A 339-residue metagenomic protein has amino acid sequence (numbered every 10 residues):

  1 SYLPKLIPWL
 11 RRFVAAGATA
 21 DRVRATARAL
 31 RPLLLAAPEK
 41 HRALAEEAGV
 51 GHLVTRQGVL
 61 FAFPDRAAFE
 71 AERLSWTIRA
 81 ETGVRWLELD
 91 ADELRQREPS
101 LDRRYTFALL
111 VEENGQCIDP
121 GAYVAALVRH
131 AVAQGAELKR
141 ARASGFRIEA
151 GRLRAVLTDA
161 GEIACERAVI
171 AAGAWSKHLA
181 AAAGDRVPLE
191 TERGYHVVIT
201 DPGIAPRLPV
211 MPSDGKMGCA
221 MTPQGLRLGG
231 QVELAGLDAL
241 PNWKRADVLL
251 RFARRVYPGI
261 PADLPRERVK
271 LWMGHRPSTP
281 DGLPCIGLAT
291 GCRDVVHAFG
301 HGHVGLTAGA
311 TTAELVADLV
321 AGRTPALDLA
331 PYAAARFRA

Functional and structural regions predicted by a protein language model:
S1-A16, G145-L153, G161-R293: Active-site substrate-recognition segment that forms the wall of the catalytic cavity or substrate channel
P4-A126: Rossmann-like flavin
A25, E88, E149-A150, D201 (+1 more regions): C-terminal lid/capping helical subdomain adjacent to the catalytic/cofactor pocket in oxidative enzymes
A43-T55, V84, Q134-E137, D185 (+2 more regions): Surface-exposed helix-capping loop/turn segments at secondary-structure junctions
L87-L89, E137-K139, E267-K270, V296: General small-molecule cofactor/ligand-binding pocket signal
E88-S100, E137-R154: A conserved short coil-to-beta-strand element within the FAD-binding core of flavoproteins
N114-V128, A174-W175, R245-F252, G305 (+1 more regions): Mid-domain beta-loop-alpha active-site segment that forms a flexible, acidic cofactor/metal-binding surface
